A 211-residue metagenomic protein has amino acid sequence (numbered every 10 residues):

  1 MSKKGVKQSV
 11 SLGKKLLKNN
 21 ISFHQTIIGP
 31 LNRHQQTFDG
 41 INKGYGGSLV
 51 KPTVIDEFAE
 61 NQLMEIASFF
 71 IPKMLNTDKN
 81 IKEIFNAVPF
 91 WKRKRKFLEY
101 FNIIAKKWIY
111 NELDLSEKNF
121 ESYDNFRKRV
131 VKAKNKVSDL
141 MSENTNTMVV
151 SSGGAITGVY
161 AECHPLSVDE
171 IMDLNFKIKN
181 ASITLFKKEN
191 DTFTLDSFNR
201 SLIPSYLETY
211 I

Functional and structural regions predicted by a protein language model:
S2-V6, S122-N125: Conserved AMP-binding/adenylate-forming core of the ANL superfamily
G5-I21, V131-N135: ANL superfamily AMP-binding
K14-Y100: Phosphate-coordination/substrate-recognition cap region in phosphate-metabolizing enzymes
I27, T145-S151, A155: Beta-strand elements within well-structured catalytic alpha/beta cores of enzymes that handle phosphate/sulfate esters
R33, A155-T157: Glycine-rich phosphate-binding loops at beta-strand->alpha-helix junctions
G47, N61-K92, N119-F120, D124 (+2 more regions): Acidic, low-complexity terminal tails and accessory targeting/binding regions of phosphate-metabolizing enzymes
P89-K136: Alpha-helix-centered segments that form part of catalytic cores
